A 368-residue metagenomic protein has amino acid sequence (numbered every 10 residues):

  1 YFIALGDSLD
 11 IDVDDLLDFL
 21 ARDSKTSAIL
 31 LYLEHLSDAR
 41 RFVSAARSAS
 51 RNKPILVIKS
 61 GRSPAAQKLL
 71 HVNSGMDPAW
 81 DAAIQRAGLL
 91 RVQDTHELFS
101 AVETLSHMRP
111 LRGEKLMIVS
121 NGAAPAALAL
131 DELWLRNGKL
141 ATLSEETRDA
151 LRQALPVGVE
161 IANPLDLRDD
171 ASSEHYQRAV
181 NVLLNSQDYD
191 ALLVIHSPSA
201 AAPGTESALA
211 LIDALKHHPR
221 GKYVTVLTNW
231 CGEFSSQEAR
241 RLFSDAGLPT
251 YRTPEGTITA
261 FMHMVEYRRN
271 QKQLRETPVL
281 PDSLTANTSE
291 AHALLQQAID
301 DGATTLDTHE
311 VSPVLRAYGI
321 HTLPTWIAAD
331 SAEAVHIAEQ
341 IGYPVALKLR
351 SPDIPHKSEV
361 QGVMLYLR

Functional and structural regions predicted by a protein language model:
Y1-R368: Catalytic-core regions of core metabolic enzymes, especially those transforming organic acids/acyl-group intermediates
